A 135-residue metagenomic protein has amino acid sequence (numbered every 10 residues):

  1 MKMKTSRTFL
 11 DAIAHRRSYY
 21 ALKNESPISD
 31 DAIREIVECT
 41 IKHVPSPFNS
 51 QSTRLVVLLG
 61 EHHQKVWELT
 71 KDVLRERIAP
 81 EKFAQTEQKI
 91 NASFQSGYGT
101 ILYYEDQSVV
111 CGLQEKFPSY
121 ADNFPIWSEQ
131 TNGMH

Functional and structural regions predicted by a protein language model:
M1-G99: N-terminal amphipathic, basic helical "cap/leader" segment at the start of enzyme domains
I36-I41, Q107, E115-H135: Small-aliphatic-rich amphipathic alpha-helix that forms the alpha element of a beta-alpha
W67-L69, V110-K116: Short, conserved acidic/polar surface loops in the N-terminal third of protein domains
S93-T100, E129-H135: A short, hydrophobic secondary-structure junction motif
G97-D106, V110: Conserved active-site beta-strand-loop modules that form the wall/rim of enzyme catalytic pockets and either contain
